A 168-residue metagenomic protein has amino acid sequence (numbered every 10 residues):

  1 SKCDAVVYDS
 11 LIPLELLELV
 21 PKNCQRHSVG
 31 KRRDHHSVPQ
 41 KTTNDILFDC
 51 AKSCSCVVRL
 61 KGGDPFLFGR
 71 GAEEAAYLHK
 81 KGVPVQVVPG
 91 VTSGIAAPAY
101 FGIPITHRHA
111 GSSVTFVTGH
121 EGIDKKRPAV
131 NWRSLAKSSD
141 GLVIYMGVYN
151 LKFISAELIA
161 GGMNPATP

Functional and structural regions predicted by a protein language model:
S1-V91, P168: Class I S-adenosyl-L-methionine
K2, P21-C24, E73-Y77, G102-I103 (+2 more regions): Short, solvent-exposed amphipathic alpha-helical segments in soluble enzyme and RNA/protein-processing domains
V7-L11, A96-Y100, K126-R127, N150-I154: Short amphipathic alpha-helical surface micro-motifs
L16, L78, A97-P98, I154 (+1 more regions): Hydrophobic packing residues within well-ordered alpha-helices of enzyme cores
L19-P21, Q40-K41, P98-G102, T118-G119 (+1 more regions): Short secondary-structure transition/capping segments
Q25-R32, P104, I123-D124, G161: Alpha-helix boundary/capping detector
K52-V57, G111-S113, V117-P168: A contiguous loop/helix-start segment that scaffolds small-molecule binding in enzyme catalytic cores
G62-S138: Class I SAM-dependent methyltransferase SAM-binding "motif I" and its flanking Rossmann-like core
